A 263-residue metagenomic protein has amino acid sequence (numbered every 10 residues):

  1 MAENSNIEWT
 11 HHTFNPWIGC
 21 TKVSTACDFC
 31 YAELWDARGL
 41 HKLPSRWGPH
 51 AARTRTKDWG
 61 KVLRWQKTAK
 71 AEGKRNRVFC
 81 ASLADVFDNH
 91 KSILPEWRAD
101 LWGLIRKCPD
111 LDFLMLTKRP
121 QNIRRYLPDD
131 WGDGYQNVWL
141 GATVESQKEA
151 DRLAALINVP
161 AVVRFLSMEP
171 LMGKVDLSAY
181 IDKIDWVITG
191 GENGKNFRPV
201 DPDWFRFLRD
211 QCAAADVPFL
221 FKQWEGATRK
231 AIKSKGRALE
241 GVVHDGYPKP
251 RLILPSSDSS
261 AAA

Functional and structural regions predicted by a protein language model:
M1-I18, D36, K42, M172 (+1 more regions): Auxiliary Fe-S-binding modules of radical SAM enzymes
M1-R77, D85, P250-P255: N-terminal [4Fe-4S]-dependent radical SAM core
S5, S24, S45, S82 (+6 more regions): Generic serine detector
H11, D28, P44, T56 (+4 more regions): Generic intrinsically disordered, low-complexity segments enriched for polar/acidic and small residues
Y31, P95-W97, I157, G236 (+1 more regions): General N-terminal targeting signals
A52-T54, K118, V163, G236 (+1 more regions): Short, intrinsically disordered low-complexity segments
K57-L220, G226: Conserved AdoMet/S-adenosylmethionine-binding subsite of the radical SAM
